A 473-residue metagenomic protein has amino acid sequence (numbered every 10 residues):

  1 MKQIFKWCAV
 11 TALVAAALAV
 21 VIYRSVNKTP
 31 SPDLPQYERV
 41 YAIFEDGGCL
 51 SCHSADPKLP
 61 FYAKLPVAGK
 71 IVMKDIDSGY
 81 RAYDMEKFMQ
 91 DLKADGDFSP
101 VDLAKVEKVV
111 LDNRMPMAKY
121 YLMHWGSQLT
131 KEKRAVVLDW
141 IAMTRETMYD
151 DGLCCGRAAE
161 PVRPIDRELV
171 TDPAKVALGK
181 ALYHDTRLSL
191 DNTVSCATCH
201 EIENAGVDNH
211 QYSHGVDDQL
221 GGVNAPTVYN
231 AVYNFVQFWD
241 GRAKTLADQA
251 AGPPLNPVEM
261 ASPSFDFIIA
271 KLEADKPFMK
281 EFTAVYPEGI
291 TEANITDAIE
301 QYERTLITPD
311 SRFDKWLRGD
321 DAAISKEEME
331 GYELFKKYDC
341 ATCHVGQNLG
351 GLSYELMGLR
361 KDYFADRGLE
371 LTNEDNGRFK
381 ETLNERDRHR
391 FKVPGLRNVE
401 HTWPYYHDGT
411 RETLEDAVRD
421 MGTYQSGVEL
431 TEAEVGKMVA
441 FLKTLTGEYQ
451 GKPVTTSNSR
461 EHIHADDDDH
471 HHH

Functional and structural regions predicted by a protein language model:
M1-P35, N113-A177, P257, A261-M329 (+3 more regions): Post-cleavage N-terminal segment of exported redox proteins
A17-C155, D172-A174, L178, I202 (+1 more regions): Aromatic- and Gly/Pro-enriched helix-to-coil junctions and flexible linker segments
R24, A42, P57-K87, C155-G252 (+4 more regions): Short glycine/threonine-rich turn/loop motifs
Y37, F44-S51, G252-M260, L369-E374: Compositionally biased, low-hydrophobicity segments enriched in charged and small polar residues
D46-G47, S51, A55, D75-G79 (+15 more regions): Structured segments of extracytoplasmic/periplasmic soluble domains in secreted or envelope-associated proteins
L59-Y62, A82-G96, P100-L103, K108-K133 (+3 more regions): Axial heme c-ligation environment in periplasmic c-type cytochrome domains
P66, A104, V109, K244 (+6 more regions): Alpha-helix N-cap/helix-start motif at coil-to-helix transitions, marked by capping-box chemistry
A104, A135, P394, E412-R419 (+2 more regions): A generic structural signal for well-ordered alpha-helical surface patches
